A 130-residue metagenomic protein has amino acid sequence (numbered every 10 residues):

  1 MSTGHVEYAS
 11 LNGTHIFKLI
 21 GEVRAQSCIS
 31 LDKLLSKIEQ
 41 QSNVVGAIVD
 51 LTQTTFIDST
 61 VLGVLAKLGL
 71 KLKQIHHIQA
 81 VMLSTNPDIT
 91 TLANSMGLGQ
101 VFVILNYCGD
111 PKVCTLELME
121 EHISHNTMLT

Functional and structural regions predicted by a protein language model:
M1-T55, K67-T130: STAS-like cytosolic regulatory interaction modules
